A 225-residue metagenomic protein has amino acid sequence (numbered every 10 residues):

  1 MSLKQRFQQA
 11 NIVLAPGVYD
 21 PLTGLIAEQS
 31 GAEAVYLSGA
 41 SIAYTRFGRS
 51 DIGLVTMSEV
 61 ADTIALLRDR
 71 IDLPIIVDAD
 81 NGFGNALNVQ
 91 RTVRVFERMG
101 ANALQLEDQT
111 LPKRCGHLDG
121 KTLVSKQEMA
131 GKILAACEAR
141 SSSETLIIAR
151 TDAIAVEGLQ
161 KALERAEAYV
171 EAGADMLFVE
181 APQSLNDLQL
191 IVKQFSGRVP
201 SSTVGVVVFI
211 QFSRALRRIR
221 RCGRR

Functional and structural regions predicted by a protein language model:
M1-R225: Alpha/beta enzyme core
